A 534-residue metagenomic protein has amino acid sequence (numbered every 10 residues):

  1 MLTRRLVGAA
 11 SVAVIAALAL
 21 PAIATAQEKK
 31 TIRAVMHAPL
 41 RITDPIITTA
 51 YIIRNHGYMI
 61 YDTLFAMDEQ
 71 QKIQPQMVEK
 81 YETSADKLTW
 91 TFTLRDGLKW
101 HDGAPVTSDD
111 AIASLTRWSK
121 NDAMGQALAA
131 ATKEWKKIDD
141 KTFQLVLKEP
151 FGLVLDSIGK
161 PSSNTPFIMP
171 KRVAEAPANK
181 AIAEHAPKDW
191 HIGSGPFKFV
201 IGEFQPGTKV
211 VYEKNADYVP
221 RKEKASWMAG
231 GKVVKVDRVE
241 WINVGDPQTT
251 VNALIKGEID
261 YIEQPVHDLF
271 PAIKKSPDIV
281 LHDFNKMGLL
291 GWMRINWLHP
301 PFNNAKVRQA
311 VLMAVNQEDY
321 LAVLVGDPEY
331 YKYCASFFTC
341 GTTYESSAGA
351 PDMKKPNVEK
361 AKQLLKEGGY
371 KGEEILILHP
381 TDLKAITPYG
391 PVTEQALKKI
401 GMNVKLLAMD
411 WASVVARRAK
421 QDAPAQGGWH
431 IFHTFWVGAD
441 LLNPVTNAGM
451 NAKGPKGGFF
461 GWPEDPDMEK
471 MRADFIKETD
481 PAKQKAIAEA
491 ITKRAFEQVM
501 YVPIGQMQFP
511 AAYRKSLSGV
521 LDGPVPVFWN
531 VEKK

Functional and structural regions predicted by a protein language model:
Q27-E28, T93, A127-A178, H185-Q205: Surface-exposed binding/hinge segments that line and control ligand-binding clefts or catalytic entry sites
A34, G103, Q395-N451, I487: Periplasmic binding protein-like
V35-A85, T116, I192: N-terminal lobe/hinge region of extracytoplasmic solute-binding protein
D44, L155, L298, F302-T342 (+2 more regions): Periplasmic-binding protein-like
F197-K198, E329-E367, T381-P388: Structural transition elements
F204, A511-K534: Long beta-strand-rich cores associated with HINT superfamily self-processing modules
P220-A272, N403: Ligand-site clamp/hinge motif
D352-K354, K405-A419, P444-K515: Extracytoplasmic/peripheral linker and loop segments enriched in polar/acidic and small residues with frequent Thr/Pro
